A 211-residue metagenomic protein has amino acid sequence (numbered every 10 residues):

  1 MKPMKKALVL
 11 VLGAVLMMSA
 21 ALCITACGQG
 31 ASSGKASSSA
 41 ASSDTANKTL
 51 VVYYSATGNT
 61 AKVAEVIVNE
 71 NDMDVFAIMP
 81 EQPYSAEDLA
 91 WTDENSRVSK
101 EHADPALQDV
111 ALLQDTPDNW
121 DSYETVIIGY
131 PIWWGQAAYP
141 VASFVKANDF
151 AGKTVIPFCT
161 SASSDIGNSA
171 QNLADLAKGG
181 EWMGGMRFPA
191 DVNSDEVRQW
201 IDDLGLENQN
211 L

Functional and structural regions predicted by a protein language model:
M1-A14: Bacterial N-terminal signal peptides that target proteins for export
A7-L10, C23-L211: Active-site-proximal alpha-helix that buttresses catalytic centers in soluble enzyme cores
L16-L22: Hydrophobic core
